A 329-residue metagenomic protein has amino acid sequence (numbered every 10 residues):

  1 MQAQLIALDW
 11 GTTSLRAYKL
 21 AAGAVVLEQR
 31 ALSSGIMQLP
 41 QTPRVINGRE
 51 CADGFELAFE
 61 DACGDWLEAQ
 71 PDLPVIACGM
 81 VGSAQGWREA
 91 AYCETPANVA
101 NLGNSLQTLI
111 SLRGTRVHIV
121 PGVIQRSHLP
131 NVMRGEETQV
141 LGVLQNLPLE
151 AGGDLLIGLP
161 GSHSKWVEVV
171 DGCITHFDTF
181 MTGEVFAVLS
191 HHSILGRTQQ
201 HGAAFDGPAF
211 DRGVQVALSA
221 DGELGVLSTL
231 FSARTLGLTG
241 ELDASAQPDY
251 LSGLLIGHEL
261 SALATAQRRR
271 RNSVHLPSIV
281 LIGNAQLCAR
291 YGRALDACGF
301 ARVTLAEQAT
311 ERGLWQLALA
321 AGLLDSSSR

Functional and structural regions predicted by a protein language model:
L5, W10-E50: Short glycine-rich, Thr/Ser-proximal phosphate-binding strand/loop in the N-terminal lobe of ATP-dependent enzymes
L5-D9, P74-I76, L155-L159: Short glycine-aspartate micro-motif
S14, N272-A294: Glycine-rich phosphate-binding loops at beta-strand->alpha-helix junctions
G35-P43, N47, I124-S219: Glycine-rich phosphate-binding loop plus the immediately following alpha-helix
F59-P74, L147, L260-V274: Phosphate/pyrophosphate-binding loops at sites that engage ATP/ADP/AMP, CoA/4′-phosphopantetheine, polyphosphate
G64-Q107, L112-P130, D171: Short beta-strand-loop/turn "lid" adjacent to the catalytic site in phosphate-handling enzymes
L218-A262: Adenine-nucleotide phosphate-binding core of ATP-dependent small-molecule kinases
R293, V303-R329: Glycine-rich phosphate-binding/hydrolytic loop that grips phosphoryl groups
